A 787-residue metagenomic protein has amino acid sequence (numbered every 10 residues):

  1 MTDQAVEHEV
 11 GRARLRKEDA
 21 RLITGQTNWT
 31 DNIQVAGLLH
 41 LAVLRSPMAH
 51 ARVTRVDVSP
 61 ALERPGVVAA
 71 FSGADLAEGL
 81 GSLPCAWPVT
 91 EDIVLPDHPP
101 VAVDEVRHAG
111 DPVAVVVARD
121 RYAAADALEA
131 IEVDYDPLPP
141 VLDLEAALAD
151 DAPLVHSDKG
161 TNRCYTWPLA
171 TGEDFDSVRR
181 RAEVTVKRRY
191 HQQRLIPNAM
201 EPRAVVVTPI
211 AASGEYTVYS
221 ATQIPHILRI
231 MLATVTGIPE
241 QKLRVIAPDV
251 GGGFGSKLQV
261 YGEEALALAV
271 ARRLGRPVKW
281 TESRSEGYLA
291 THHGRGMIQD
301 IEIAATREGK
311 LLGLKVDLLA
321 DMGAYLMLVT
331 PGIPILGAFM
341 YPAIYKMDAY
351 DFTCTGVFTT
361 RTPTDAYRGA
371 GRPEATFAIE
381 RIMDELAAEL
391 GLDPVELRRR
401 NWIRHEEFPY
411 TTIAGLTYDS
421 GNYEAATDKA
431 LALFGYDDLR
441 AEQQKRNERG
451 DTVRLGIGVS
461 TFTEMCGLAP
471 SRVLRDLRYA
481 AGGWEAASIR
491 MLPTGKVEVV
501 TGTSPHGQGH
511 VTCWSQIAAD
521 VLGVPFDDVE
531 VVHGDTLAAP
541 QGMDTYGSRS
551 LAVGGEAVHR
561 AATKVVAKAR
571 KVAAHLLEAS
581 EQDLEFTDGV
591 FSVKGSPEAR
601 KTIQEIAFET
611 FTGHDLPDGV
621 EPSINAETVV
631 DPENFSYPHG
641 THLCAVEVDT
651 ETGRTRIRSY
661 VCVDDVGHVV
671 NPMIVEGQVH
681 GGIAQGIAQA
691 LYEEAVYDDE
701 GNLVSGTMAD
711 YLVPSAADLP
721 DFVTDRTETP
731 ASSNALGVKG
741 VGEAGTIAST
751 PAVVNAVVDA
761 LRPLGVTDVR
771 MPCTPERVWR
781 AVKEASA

Functional and structural regions predicted by a protein language model:
M1-T161: Flexible, low-hydrophobicity surface segments
R12, E18-R21, P88-D92, P96 (+5 more regions): Glycine-rich loop/linker segments at domain edges
A20-R21, E129-L138, Q223-P225, I230 (+7 more regions): Extended active-site and interfacial segments that coordinate phosphate-rich ligands in large catalytic machineries
R64, G73-A74, G237-K242, R272-V278 (+4 more regions): C-terminal catalytic domains of large/alpha subunits in multi-subunit enzymes
L80-C85, A127-A130, S220, R229-M231 (+12 more regions): Short acidic, glycine/serine/threonine-rich loops at helix termini
A86-P88, R181-L195, W280-G287, T330 (+2 more regions): Short Pro/Gly-enriched beta-strand edge/turn motifs at strand-loop
D174-T236, I335, S460-K496, T501-G502 (+1 more regions): Conserved beta-alpha junction segments in alpha/beta enzyme cores
G253-G275, K279-T281, H510-A518: Thiamine diphosphate
